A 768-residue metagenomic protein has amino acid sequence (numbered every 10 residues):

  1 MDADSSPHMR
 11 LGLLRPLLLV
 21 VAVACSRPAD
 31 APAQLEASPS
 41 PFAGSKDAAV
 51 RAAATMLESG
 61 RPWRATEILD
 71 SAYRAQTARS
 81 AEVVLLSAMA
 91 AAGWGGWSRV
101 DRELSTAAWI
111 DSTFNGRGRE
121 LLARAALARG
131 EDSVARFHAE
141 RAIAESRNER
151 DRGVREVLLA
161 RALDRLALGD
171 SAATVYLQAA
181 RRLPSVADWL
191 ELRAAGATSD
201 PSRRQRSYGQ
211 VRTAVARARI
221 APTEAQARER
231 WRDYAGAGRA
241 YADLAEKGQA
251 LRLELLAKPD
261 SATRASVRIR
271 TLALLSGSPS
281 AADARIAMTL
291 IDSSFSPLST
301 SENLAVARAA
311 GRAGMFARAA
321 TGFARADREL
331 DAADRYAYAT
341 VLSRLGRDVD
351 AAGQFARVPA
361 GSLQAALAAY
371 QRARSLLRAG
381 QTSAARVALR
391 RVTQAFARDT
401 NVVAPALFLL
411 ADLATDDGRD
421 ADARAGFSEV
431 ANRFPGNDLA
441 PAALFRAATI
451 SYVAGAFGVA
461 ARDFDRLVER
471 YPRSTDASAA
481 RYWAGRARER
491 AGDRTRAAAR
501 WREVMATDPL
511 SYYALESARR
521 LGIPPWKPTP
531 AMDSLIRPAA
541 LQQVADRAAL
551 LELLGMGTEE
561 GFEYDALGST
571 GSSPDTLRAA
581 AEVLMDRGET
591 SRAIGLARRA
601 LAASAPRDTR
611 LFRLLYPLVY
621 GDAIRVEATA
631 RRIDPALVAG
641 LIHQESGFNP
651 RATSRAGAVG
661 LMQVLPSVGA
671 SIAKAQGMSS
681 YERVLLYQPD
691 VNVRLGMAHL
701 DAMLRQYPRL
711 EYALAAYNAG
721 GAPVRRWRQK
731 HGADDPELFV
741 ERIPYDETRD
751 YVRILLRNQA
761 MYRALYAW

Functional and structural regions predicted by a protein language model:
C25-M89, G93-S98, R117, A250 (+4 more regions): N-terminal leader/linker segments that initiate helical-solenoid repeat arrays
S40-A43, A72-S80, A107-R117, I143-G153 (+13 more regions): Short solvent-exposed coil/turn linkers within tandem alpha-helical repeat scaffolds
A52, S87, L122, L159 (+12 more regions): Structural register within alpha-helical repeat arrays
A384, R391, N401-F408, D417-D422 (+12 more regions): Catalytic glycan-binding domains that act on GlcNAc-containing polysaccharides
